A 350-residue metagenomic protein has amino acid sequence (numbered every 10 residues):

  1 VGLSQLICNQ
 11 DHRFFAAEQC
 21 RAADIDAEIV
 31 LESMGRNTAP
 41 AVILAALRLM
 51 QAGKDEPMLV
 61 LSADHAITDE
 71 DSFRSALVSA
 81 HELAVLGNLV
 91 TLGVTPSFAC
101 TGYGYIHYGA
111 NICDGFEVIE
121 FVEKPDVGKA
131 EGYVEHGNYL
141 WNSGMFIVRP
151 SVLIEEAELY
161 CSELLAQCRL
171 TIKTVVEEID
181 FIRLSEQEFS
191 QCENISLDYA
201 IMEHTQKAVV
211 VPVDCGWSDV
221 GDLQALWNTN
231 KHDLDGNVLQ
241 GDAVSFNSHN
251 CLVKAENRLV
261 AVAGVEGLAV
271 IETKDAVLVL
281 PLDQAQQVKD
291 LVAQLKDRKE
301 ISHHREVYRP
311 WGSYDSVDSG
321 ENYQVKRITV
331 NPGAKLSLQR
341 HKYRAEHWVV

Functional and structural regions predicted by a protein language model:
V1-Q5, I119, A276: Short active-site oxyanion
V1-S62, A66-D71, V78, Q339-K342: Conserved N-terminal catalytic core of the sugar/cofactor nucleotidyltransferase
Q5-L6, V60, T91-L92, V210 (+1 more regions): Structural beta-sheet core signal
G35-P40, F98-C100, V127-K129, W217-S218: A short acidic, often aromatic-flanked loop/helix-cap motif at beta-alpha or helix-coil junctions that lines enzyme
A45, D64, I106, R149 (+2 more regions): Residue-level signal for inorganic ion chemistry
M58, N138, M145-F146, S218 (+1 more regions): A residue-level structural signature of the nucleotidyltransferase/glycosyltransferase Rossmann-like core
D69-F189, V209: Conserved core of the sugar-phosphate nucleotidyltransferase
S151-V349: Left-handed beta-helix
